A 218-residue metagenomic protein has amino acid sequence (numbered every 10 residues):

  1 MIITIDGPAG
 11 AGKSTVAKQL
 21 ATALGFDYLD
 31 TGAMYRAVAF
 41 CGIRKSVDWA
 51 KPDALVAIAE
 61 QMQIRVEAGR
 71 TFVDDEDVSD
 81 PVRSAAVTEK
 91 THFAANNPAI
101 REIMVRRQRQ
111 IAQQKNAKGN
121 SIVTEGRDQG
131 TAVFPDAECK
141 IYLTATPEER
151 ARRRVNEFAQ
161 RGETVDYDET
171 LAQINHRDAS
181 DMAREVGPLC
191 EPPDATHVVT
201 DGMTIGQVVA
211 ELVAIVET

Functional and structural regions predicted by a protein language model:
I3-I5: Hydrophobic anchor at the beta1->P-loop junction of P-loop NTPases
A9: The conserved Walker
K13: Conserved lysine of the Walker
V16: Hydrophobic positions on the alpha1 helix immediately C-terminal to the Walker A/P-loop
T22-A85: N-terminal phosphate/diphosphate-binding loop that engages ATP/GTP or pyrophosphate donors across diverse enzyme folds
V73, D77-P81, E89, V155-E163 (+1 more regions): NTP-dependent small-molecule kinase module
S79-V82, A86-Q160: ATP-dependent NMP and nucleoside kinases share a basic, alpha-helical "lid"
G126-P135, I141-R152, R161-V186, G206-Q207 (+1 more regions): Anionic, Ser/Thr-rich low-complexity intrinsically disordered regions
